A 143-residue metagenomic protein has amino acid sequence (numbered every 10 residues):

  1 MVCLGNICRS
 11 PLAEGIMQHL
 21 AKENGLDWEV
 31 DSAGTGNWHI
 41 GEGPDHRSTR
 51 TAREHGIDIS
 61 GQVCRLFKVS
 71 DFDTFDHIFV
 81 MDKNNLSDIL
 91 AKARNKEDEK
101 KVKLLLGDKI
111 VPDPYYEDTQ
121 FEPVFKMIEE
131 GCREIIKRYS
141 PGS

Functional and structural regions predicted by a protein language model:
M1, V80-M81: Short beta-strand scaffold positions
M1-T74, K137-S143: Conserved active-site segments centered on acidic
S10, M81-D82: Replace "coordinates the UDP/GDP/TDP-sugar" with "coordinates nucleotide-activated sugar donors
H77, K83-S143: Phosphate-binding/catalytic loops
